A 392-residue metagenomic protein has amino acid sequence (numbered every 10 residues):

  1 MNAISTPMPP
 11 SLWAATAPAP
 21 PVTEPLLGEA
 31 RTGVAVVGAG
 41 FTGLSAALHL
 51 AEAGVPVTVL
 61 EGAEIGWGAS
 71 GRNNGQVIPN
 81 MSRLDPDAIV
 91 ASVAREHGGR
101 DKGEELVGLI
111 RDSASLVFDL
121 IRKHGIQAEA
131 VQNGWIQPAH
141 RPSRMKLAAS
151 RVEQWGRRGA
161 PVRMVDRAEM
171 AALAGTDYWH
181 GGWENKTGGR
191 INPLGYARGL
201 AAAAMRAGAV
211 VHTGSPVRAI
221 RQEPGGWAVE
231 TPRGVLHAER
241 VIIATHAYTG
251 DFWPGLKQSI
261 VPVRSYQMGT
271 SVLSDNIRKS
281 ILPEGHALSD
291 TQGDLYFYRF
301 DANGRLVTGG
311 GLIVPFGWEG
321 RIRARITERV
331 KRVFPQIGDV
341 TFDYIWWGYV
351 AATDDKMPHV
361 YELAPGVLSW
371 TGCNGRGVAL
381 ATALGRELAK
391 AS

Functional and structural regions predicted by a protein language model:
M1-V34: Extreme N-terminal leader/targeting segments of oxidoreductases
A30-V59: N-terminal Rossmann-like FAD-binding beta1-loop-alpha1 element of flavoenzymes
E52-R72: Glycine-rich FAD pyrophosphate-binding loop
G75-V77, K123-V131, V217-A219, V235-P365: Active-site substrate-recognition segment that forms the wall of the catalytic cavity or substrate channel
P79-A168: Dinucleotide-binding Rossmann-like beta1-alpha1 core, especially the glycine-rich loop that anchors the ADP
L106-R111, P138-L147, W183-A202, H212 (+1 more regions): Short beta-strand to alpha-helix junction loop
E153-G156, D177-E239: Helical element adjacent to the flavin cofactor pocket in flavoenzyme catalytic cores
T382-S392: Internal hydrophobic alpha-helix adjacent to the cofactor/substrate pocket in enzyme cavities
